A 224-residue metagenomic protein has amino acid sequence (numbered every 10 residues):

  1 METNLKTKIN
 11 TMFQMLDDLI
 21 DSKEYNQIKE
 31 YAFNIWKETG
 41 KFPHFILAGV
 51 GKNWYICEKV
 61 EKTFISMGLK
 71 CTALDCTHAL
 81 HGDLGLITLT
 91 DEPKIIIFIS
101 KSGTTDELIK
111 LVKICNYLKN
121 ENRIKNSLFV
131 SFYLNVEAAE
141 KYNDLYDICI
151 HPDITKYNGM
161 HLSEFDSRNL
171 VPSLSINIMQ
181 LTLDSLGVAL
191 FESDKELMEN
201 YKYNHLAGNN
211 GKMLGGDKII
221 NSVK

Functional and structural regions predicted by a protein language model:
M1-K37, K41: An N-terminal, well-structured beta->alpha segment
I9-M12, L16, I35-T39, E61-K62 (+7 more regions): Generic low-polarity alpha-helical segments
T11-S22, E38, M67, L118 (+5 more regions): Change "in soluble alpha/beta enzymes" to "in soluble alpha/beta proteins
I20-K29, T72-D75, S193-E199: General structural signal for secondary-structure boundaries
S22, V136-K141, N204-M213: Serine-centered coil/turn micro-motif
P43-V188: Glycine-rich phosphate-binding loops that contact phosphosugars or nucleotide phosphates
Y157-S173, L181, G187-K224: Internal, active-site/partner-interface "lid" segment
